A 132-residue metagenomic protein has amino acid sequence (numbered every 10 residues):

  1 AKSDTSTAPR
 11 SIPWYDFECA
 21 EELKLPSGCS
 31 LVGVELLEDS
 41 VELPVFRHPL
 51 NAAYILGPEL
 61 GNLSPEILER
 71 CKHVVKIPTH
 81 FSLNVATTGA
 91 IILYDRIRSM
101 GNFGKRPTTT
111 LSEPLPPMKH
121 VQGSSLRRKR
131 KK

Functional and structural regions predicted by a protein language model:
A1-K132: Post-transcriptional modification and biogenesis factors for structured RNAs of the translation apparatus
